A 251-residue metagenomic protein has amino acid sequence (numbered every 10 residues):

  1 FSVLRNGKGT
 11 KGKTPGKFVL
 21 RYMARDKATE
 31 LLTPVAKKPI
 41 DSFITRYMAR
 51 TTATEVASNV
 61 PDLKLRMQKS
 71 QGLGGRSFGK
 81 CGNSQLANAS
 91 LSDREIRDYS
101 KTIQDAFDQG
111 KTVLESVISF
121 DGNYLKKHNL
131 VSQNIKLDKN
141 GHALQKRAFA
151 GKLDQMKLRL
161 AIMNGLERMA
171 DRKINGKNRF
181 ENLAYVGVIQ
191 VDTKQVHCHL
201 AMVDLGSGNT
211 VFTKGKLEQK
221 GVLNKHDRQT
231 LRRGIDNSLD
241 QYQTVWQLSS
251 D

Functional and structural regions predicted by a protein language model:
F1-D251: N-terminal nicking endonuclease/strand-transfer module with a His-rich metal-binding environment and a catalytic Tyr
